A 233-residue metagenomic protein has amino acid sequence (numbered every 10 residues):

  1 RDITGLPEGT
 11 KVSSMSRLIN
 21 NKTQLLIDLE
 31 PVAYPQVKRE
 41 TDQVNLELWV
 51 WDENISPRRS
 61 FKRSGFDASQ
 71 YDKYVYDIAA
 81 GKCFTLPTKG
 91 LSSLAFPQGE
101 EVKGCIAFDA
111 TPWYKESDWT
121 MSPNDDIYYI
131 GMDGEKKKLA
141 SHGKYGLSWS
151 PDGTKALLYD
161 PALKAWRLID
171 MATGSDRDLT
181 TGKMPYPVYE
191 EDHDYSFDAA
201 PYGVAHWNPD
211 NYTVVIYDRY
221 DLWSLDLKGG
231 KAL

Functional and structural regions predicted by a protein language model:
R1-L233: Beta-propeller folds
